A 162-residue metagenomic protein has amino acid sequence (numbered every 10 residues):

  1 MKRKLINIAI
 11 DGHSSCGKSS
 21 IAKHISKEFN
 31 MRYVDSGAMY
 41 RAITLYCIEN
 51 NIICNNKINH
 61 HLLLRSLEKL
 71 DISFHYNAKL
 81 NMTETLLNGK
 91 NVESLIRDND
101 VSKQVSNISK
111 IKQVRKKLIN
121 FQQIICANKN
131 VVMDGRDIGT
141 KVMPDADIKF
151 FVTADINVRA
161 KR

Functional and structural regions predicted by a protein language model:
M1-L5: Phosphate-binding P-loop
I8-I10: Hydrophobic anchor at the beta1->P-loop junction of P-loop NTPases
S15-C16: ATP-binding Walker
S19: Walker A/P-loop
S26-D35, E49-C54: Post-Walker A helix-loop "phosphate-sensing" segment adjacent to the P-loop in P-loop NTPases
M39-N130, V142, N157, K161: ATP-dependent small-molecule kinase phosphotransfer cores that center on conserved nucleotide phosphate-binding segments
K149-V152, I156-V158: Glycine-rich phosphate-binding loops of nucleotide-dependent enzymes
